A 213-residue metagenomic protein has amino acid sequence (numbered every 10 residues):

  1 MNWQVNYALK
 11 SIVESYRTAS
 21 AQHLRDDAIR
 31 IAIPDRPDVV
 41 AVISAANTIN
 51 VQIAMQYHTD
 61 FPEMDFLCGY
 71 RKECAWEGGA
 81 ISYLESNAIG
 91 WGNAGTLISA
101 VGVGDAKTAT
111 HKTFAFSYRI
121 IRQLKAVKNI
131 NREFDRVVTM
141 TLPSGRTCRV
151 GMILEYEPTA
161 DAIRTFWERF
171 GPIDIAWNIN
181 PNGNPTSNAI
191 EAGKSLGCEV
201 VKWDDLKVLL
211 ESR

Functional and structural regions predicted by a protein language model:
M1-D35, C74-R136: Acidic-basic catalytic patches of nuclease active cores, encompassing PD-(D/E)XK and other metal-cofactor nuclease
D27-R71, R136-R169, I175-A176: Conserved catalytic cores of phosphodiester-cleaving nucleases, focusing on short active-site segments
Y57, E77-N87, T186-L196: Short, aromatic/basic amphipathic alpha-helical patches
C68, W91-G92, G193: A short amphipathic beta-strand at an alpha->beta junction
Y70, G95, I179: Conserved residues at the C-terminal ends of beta-strands
A75, P158, G183-P185: Short, solvent-exposed loop/turn at the beta-strand->alpha-helix junction within individual leucine-rich repeat
L97-G102, P158, L206-E211: A short acidic, often aromatic-flanked loop/helix-cap motif at beta-alpha or helix-coil junctions that lines enzyme
I163-R213: Alpha-helical oligomerization segments
